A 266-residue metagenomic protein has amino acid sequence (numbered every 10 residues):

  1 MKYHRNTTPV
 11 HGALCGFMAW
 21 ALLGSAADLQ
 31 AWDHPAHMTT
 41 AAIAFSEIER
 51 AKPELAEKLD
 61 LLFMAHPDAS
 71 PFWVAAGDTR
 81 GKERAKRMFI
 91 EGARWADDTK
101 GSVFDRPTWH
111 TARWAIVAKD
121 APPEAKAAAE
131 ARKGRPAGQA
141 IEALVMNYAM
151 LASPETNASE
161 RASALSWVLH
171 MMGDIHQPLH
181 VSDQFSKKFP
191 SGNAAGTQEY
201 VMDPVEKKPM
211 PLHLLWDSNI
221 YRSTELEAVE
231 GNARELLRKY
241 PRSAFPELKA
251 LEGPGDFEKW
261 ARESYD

Functional and structural regions predicted by a protein language model:
M1-K2, E263: Intrinsically disordered, low-complexity segments enriched in small/polar residues
K2-F17: Bacterial N-terminal signal peptides that target proteins for export
M18-A19, L29: Cleavable N-terminal signal peptides
L29-M171, P178-D266: N-terminal, motif-rich segments that launch catalysis or mediate targeting to/interaction with membranes, typified by
